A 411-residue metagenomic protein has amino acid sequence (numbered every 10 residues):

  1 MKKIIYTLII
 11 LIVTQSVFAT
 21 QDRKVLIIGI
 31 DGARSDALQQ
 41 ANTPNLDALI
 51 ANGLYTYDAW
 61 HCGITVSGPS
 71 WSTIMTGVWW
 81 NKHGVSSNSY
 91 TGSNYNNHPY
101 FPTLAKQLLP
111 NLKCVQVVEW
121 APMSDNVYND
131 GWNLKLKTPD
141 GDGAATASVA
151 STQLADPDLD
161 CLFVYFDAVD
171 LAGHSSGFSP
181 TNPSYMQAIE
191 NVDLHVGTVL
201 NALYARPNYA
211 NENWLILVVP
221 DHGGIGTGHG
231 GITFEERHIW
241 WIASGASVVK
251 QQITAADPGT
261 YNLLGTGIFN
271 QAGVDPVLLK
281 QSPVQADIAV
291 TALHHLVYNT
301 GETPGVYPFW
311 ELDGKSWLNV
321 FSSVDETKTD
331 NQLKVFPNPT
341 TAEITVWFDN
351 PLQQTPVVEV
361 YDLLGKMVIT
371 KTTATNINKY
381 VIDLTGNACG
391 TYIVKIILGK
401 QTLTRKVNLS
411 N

Functional and structural regions predicted by a protein language model:
M1-R23, V324-E326, N411: Bacterial Sec-dependent N-terminal signal peptides
L26-I27, N45, V192-E235, W241 (+1 more regions): Metal-dependent active-site segment of extracytoplasmic phospho-/sulfohydrolases and closely related
D36-S70, V78: Short, structured active-site-proximal loop/turn typified by the sulfatase FGly-forming signature C/S-X-P-X-R
Y57-M75, V118-S124, Y307-W310: Short, solvent-exposed turn/loop segments enriched in Gly/Ser/Thr/Pro and often Arg
H83-S89, S93-G143, T303, L312-D313 (+1 more regions): Catalytic-site neighborhoods of secreted/periplasmic enzymes that process anionic sulfate/phosphate groups
P122-L134, A150-T198: Active-site His/acidic residue clusters
N262-G314: Non-catalytic, well-ordered alpha-helical segments in soluble enzyme domains
K328-F336, T340-N411: C-terminal outer-membrane/trafficking sorting elements
